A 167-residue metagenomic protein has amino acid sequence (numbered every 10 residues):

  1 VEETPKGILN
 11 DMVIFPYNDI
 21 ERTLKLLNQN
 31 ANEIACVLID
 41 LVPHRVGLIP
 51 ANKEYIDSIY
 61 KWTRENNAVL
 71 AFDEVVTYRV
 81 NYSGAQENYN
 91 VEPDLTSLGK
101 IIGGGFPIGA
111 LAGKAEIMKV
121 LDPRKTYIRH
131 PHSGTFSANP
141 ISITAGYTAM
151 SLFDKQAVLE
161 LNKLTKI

Functional and structural regions predicted by a protein language model:
V1-I167: Conserved N-terminal phosphate-binding loop of PLP-dependent enzymes in the Aspartate aminotransferase
